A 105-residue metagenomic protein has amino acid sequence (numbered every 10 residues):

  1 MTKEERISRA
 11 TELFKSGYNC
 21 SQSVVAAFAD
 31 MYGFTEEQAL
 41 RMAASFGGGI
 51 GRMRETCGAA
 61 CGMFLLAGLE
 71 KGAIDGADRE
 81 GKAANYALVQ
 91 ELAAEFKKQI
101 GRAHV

Functional and structural regions predicted by a protein language model:
M1-F14: Polybasic, low-complexity association/targeting segments
K3-R6, F34-G51: Short, hydrophobic/aliphatic alpha-helical segments
Y18-A43: Helix-rich "cap/lid" substructures immediately adjacent to catalytic or cofactor-binding pockets
V24-F28, G62-G68: Buried hydrophobic packing segments
Y32-R41, A67-L88: Phosphate-handling active-site elements
F46-L65: Glycine/serine-rich anion-binding loops at beta->alpha junctions that coordinate negatively charged ligand groups
A103-V105: Conserved small/polar residues in nucleotide/adenosyl-binding loops
